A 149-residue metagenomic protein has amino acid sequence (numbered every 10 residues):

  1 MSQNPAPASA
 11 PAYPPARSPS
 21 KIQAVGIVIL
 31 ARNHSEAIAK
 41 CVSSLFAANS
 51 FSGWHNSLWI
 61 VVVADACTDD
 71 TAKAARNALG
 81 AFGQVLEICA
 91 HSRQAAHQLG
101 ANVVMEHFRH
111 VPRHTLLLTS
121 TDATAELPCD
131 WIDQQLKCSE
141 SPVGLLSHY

Functional and structural regions predicted by a protein language model:
M1-A16: N-terminal membrane-anchoring/stem segments of glycan-assembly enzymes
Y13-P14, H34-G53: Short, well-formed alpha-helical segments that are part of the catalytic scaffolds of diverse glycosyltransferases
Q23-L30: Short, hydrophobic/glycine-enriched beta-strand segments
I29, G53-C67, L86-A90: Short beta-strand/loop segment that forms part of the nucleotide-sugar
V63-K73, A125: A conserved acidic beta->alpha catalytic loop
K73-P112: Conserved donor nucleotide-binding strand/loop of the catalytic core
R109-E126: Short beta-strand-to-loop acidic/aromatic patch adjacent to the donor-nucleotide binding site
D130-Y149: Conserved donor NDP-sugar-binding/catalytic core segment of glycosyltransferases
